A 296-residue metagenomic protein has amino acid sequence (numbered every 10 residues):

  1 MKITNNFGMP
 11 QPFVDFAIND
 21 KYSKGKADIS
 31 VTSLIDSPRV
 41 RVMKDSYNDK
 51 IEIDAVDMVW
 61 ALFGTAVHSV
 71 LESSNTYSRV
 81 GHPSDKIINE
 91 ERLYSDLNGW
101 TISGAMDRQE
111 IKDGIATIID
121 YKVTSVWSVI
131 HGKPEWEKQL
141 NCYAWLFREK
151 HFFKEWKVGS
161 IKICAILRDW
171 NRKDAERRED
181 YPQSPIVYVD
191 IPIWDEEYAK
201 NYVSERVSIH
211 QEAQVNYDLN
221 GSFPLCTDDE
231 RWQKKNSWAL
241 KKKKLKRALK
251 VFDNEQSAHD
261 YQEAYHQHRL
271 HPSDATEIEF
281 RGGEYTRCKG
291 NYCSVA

Functional and structural regions predicted by a protein language model:
M1-I118, S125-P134, K138, R148 (+1 more regions): Metal-dependent nuclease catalytic cores that hydrolyze phosphodiester bonds in DNA/RNA, characterized by
T4, N98, W145-A296: Metal-dependent nuclease catalytic regions and adjoining charged, substrate-binding loops involved in nucleic-acid end
Y121-K122, I166: Generic beta-structure capping elements
N141: Conserved AAA+/SF3 P-loop NTPase catalytic/coupling segment centered on the Walker-B
